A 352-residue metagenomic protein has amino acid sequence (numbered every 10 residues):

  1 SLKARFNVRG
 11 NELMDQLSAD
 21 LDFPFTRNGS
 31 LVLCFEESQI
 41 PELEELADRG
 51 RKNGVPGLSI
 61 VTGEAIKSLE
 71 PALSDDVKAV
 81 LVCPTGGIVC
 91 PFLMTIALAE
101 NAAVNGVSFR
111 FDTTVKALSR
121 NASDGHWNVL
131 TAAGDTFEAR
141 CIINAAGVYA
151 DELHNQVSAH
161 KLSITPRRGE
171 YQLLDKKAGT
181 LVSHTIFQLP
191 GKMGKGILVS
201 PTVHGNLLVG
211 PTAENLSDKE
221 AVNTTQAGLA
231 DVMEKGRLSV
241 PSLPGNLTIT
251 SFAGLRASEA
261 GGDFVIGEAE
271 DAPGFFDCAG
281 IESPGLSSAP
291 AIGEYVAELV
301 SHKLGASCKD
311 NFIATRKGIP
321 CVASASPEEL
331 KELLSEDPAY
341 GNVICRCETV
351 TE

Functional and structural regions predicted by a protein language model:
S1-L69, G196-I197: Dinucleotide-binding Rossmann-like beta1-alpha1 core, especially the glycine-rich loop that anchors the ADP
R5-V8, L33-E42, L81-E100, R110 (+3 more regions): Short beta-strand to alpha-helix junction loop
R27, V61-G63, F111-T113, I249-T250: Short loop/edge segments at beta-strand edges and connector loops that shape dinucleotide/nucleotide cofactor-binding
S38-P41, L69-K78, S119-N128, S258-G262 (+1 more regions): A short, glycine/Asx- and small/polar-enriched loop/turn that sits immediately N-terminal to a beta-strand
L81-C141, Y149: Helical element adjacent to the flavin cofactor pocket in flavoenzyme catalytic cores
A97, G194, V203-H204, N215-C347: C-terminal catalytic lobe of FAD-dependent flavoproteins
L118-G125, V129-G210, E214-T225, E234 (+3 more regions): Flavin-dependent oxidoreductases
